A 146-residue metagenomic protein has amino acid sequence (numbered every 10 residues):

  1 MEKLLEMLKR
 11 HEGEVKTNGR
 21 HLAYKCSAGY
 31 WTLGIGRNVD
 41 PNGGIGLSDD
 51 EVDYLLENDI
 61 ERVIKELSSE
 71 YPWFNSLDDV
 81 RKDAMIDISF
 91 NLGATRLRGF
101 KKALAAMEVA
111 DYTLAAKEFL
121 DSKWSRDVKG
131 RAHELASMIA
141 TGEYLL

Functional and structural regions predicted by a protein language model:
E2-R20, A28, R37-N42, G46-L47 (+3 more regions): Long, amphipathic alpha-helical surface segments
A23-K25, S76: Short, conserved, surface-exposed binding loops centered on an aromatic residue
S27-Y30, K82: A structure-centric signal for secondary-structure junctions around beta-strands
T32-G34: Short hydrophobic-aromatic micro-motifs
R62-R98: Active-site nucleophile-His-acid catalytic modules used for acyl/amide transfer and hydrolysis across diverse enzymes
